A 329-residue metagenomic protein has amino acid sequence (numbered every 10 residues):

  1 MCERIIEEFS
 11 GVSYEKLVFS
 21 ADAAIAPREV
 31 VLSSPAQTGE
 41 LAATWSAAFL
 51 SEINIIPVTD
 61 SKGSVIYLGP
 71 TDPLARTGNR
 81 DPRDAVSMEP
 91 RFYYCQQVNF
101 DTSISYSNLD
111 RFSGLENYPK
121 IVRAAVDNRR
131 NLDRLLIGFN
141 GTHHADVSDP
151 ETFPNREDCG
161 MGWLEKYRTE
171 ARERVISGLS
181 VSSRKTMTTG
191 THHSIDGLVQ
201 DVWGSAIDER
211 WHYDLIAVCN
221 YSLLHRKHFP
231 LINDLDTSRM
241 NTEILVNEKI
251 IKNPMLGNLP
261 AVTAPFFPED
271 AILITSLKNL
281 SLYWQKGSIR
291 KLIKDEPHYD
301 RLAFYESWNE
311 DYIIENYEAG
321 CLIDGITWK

Functional and structural regions predicted by a protein language model:
M1-L41, S46, D158-K185, L223-K329: Sequence/fold signature of self-assembling virion shell proteins
F9, R130, R134, V199-I207: Hydrophobic, Leu/Ile/Phe/Ala-enriched alpha-helical segments that form helix-helix packing faces
L17-R28, L136-S148, W211-V218, E243: Short glycine-rich, low-complexity/disordered patches
D22-S103, R123-A124, R156-G160: Assembly/oligomerization interface modules of large self-assembling protein complexes
Y93, E116-N117, G190-H193, D295 (+1 more regions): Residue-level detector of secondary-structure boundary/capping sites
C95-Q97, H212, Y299-R301: A general secondary-structure signal for short beta-strands and their flanking turns/coil in non-transmembrane regions
Y106-L198: Alpha-helical scaffold segments that mediate packing/assembly in large oligomeric complexes
K185-L235, R239, E243-I244: Ordered core of a single globular domain
